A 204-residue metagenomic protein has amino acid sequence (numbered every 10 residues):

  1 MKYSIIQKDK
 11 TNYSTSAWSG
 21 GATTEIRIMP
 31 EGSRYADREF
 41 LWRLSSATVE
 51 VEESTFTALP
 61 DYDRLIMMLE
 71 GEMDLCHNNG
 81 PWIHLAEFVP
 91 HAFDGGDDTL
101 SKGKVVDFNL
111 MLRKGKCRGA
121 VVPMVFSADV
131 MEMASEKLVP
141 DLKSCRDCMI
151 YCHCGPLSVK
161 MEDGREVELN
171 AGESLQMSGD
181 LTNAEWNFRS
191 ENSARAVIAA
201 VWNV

Functional and structural regions predicted by a protein language model:
M1-V204: Jelly-roll (double-stranded beta-helix
